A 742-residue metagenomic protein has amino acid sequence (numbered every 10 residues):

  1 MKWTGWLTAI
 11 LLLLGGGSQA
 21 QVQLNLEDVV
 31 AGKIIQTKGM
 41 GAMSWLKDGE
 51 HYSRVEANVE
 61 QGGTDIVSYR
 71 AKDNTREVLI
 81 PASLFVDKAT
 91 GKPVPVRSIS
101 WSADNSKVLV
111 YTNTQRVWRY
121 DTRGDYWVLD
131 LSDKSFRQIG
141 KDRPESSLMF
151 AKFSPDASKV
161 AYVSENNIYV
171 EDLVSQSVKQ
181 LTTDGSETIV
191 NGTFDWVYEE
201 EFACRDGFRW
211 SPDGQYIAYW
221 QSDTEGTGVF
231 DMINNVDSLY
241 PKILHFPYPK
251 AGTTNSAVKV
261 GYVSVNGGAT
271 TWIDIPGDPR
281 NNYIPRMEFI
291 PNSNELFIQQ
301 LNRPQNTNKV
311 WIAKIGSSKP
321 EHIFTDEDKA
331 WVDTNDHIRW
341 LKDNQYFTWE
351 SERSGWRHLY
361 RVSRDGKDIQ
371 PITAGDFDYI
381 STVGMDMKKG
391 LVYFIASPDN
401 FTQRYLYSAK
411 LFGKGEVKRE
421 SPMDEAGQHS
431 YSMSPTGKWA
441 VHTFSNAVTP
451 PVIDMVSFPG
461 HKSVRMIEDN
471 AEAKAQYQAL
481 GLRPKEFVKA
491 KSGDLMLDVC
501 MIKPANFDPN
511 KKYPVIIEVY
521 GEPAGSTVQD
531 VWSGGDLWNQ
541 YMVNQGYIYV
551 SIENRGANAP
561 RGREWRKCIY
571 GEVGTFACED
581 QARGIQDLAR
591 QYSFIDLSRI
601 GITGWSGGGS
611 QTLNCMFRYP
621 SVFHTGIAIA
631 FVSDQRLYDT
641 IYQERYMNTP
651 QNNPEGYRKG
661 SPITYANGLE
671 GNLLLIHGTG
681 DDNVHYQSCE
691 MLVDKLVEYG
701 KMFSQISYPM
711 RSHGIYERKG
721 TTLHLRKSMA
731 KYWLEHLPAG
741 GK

Functional and structural regions predicted by a protein language model:
M1, W196-Y198, Y646, I663: Hydrophobic alpha-helical segments, principally membrane-spanning helices and signal/leader peptides
M1-L7: Bacterial N-terminal signal peptides that target proteins for export
W6, V22, G608-G609: N-terminal alpha-helical segment
L7-L13: Hydrophobic alpha-helical targeting segments used for export or membrane insertion
A9, A20-S430, K438-W439, S445-P451 (+2 more regions): Beta-propeller folds
G15-G17: N-terminal signal peptide c-region/cleavage motif recognized by signal peptidases
V229, P285-R286, S293, P422 (+1 more regions): Serine-hydrolase catalytic core recognition
